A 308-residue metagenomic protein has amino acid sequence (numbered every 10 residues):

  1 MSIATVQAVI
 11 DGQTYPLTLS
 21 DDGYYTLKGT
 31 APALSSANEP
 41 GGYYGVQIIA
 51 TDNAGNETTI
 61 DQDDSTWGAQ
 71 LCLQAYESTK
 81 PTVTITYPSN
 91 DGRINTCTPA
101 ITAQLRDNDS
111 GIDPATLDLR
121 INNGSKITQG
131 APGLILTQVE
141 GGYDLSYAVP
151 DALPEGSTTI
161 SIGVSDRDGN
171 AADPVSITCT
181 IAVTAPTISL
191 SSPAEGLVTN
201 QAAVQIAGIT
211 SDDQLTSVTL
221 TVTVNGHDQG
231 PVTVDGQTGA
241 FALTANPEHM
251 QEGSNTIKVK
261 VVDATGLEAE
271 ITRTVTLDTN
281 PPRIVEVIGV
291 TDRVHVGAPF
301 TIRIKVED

Functional and structural regions predicted by a protein language model:
M1-I3, D107-P114, S211-V218, D308: Extracellular acidic loop/turn motifs
T14-D21, T128-L136, Q229-G236: Short, surface-exposed loop motifs enriched in S/T, G, D/E and P with embedded aromatic residues
D21-A33, T137-Y147, G236-T244: Aromatic sugar-binding surface patches on proteins that engage polysaccharides or sugar-phosphate polymers
P32-Y43, V149-S157, N246-S254: Surface-exposed, short loops/turns at beta-strand junctions within beta-sandwich domains
D52, S65-T84, I177-S189, R273-P282: Flexible, low-complexity linkers/stalks enriched in Thr/Pro that connect modular domains
E57-Q70, A171-I177, L267-T272: Extracellular and select intracellular beta-sandwich modules with Ser/Thr-enriched, small-residue motifs on
D91-C97, E195-A202, D292-A298: Short, solvent-exposed loop/linker segments at the N-terminal edge of repeated beta-sheet extracellular domains
